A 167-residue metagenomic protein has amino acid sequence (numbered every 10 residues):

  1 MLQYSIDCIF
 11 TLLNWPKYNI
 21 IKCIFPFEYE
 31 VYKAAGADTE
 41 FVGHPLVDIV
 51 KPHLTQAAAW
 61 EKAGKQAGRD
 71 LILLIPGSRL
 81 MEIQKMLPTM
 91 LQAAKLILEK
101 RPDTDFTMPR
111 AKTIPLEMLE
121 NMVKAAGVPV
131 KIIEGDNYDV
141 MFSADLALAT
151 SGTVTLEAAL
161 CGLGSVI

Functional and structural regions predicted by a protein language model:
M1-K62, I75-I83, R101, A111 (+1 more regions): Active-site and donor-binding regions of nucleotide-sugar-utilizing enzymes
N19, D70, D145: Conserved acidic residues
K22, E40, T107, L146-L148 (+1 more regions): Hydrophobic/aromatic beta-strand patches that form the interior of the parallel beta-sheet core in alpha/beta enzyme
F27-E28, P115, V154: Alpha-helix capping/helix-boundary segments
E30-G36, M118-E120, E157: Short loop/helix-cap segments at secondary-structure boundaries that form the rim of catalytic
R69, L80-S143: Donor-nucleotide binding loops and adjacent catalytic segments primarily of GT-B fold Leloir glycosyltransferases
G135-I167: A donor-sugar binding/catalytic signature common to diverse glycosyltransferases and related nucleotide-sugar
